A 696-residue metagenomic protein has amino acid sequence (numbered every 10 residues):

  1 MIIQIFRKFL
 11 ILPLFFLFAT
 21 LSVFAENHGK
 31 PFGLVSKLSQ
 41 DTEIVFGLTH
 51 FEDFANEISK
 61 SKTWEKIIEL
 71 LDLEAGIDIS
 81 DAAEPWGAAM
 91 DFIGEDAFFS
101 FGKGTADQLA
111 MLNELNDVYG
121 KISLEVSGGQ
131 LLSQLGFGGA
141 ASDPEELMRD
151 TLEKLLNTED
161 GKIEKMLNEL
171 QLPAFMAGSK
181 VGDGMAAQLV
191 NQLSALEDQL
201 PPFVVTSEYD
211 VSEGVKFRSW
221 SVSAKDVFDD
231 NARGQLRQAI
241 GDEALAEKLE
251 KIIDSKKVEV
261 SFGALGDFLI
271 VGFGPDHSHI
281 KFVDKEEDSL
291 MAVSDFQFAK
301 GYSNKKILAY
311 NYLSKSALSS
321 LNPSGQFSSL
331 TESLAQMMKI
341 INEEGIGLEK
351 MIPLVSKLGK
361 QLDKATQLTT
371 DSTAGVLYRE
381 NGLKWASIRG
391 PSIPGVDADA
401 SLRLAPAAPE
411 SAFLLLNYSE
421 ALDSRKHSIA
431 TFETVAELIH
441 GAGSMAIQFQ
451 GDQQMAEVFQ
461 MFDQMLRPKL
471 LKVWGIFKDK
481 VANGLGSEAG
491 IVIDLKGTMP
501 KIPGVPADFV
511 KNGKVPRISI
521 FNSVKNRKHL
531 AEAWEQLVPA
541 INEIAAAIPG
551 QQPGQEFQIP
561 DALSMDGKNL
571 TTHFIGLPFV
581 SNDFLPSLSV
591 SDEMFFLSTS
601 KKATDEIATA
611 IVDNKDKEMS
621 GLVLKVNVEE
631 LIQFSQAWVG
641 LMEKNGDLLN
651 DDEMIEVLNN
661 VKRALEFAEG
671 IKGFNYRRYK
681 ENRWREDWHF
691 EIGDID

Functional and structural regions predicted by a protein language model:
M1-R7: N-terminal secretory signal peptides that target proteins for export/translocation
I11-T20: Bacterial N-terminal signal peptides
L21-A25: Sec/Tat signal peptide C-region and signal peptidase I cleavage site
E26-A174, S179-A232, N311-L313, A317-I341 (+4 more regions): Structural boundary/hinge residues at secondary-structure and domain interfaces
N27-L48, E57, D91-G102, Q108 (+6 more regions): Leucine-rich, highly hydrophobic segment in Treponema pallidum outer-membrane-associated proteins
I44-F46, Q171-G182, S261-G263, F268-G272 (+2 more regions): Short cationic amphipathic helices and targeting signals
G184-E259, Q297-Y312, G513, H529-S587 (+2 more regions): Short Gly/Thr-rich strand-loop-strand
G241, E250-K285, H573-V612: A short, solvent-exposed beta-edge/loop patch
